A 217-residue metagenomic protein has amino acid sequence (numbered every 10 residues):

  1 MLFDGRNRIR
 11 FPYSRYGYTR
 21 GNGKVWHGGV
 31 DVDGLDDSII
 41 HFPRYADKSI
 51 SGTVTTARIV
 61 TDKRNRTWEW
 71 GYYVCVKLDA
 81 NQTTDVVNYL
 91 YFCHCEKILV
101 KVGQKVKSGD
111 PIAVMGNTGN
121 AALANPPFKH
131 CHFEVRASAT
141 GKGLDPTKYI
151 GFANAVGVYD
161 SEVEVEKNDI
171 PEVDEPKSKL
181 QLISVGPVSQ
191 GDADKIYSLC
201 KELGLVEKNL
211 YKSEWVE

Functional and structural regions predicted by a protein language model:
M1-R8: Boundary/junction segments of secreted and surface-exposed precursor proteins
R10-D47, I59: Short glycine/threonine/proline-enriched tight-turn/helix- or strand-capping micro-motif at secondary-structure
Y13, L35, A57-R58, K77-A80 (+6 more regions): Active-site-proximal beta-strand/loop segments in catalytic clefts of secreted hydrolases
S38-I40, I98, Q104: Residue "hotspots" at secondary-structure boundaries inside conserved domains
F42-L99, A121-C131: Zn2+-dependent peptidoglycan hydrolase active-site motif and core
E69, V76, Q104-E166: Conserved, short, structured surface segments that act as functional micro-motifs
C93-C95, I170-E217: Solvent-exposed beta-strand motifs enriched in subsets of small alpha/beta binding domains, especially certain
C93-V100, Y149-N154, L203: A short, sequence-level motif marking secondary-structure junctions
